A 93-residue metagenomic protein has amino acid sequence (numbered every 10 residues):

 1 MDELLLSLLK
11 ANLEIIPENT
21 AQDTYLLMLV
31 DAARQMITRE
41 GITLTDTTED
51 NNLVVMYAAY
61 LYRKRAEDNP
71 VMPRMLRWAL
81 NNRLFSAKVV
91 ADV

Functional and structural regions predicted by a protein language model:
M1-V93: Divalent metal-cofactor coordination and adjacent catalytic microenvironments
